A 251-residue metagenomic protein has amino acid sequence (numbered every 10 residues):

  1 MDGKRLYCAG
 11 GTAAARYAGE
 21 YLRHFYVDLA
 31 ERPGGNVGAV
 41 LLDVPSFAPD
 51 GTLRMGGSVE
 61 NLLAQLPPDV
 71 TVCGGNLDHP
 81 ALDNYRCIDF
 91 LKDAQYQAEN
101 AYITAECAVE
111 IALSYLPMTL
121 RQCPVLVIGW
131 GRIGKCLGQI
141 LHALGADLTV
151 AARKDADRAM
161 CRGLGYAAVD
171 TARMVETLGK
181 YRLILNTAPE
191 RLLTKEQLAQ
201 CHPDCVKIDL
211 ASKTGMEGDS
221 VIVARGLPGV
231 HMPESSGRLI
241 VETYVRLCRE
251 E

Functional and structural regions predicted by a protein language model:
M1-L82, C87, T243-E251: N-terminal ligand-binding/catalytic initiation module
L6-L22, R121-H142: Glycine-rich adenosine-cofactor-binding loop
T12, N76-D78, R153-D155, A211-K213: Residues in the short beta-alpha loop(s) of Rossmann-like NAD(P)-binding domains
R23-V27, V37-A39, V70-T71, L82-Q95 (+2 more regions): Active-site regions of enzymes building and remodeling cell-envelope glycoconjugates
H24-E31, L144-L164: NAD(P)-binding Rossmann-fold cofactor-contacting core
D43, M55, D89-D93, Y102-T104 (+7 more regions): Conserved mixed alpha/beta catalytic, RNA-binding, or beta-rich assembly cores of soluble enzyme, regulatory
P45-R54, S58-D69, R162-M232: Rossmann-like adenosine-cofactor binding region
R86-Q122, M216-E251: Adenosine-phosphate binding glycine-rich loop
